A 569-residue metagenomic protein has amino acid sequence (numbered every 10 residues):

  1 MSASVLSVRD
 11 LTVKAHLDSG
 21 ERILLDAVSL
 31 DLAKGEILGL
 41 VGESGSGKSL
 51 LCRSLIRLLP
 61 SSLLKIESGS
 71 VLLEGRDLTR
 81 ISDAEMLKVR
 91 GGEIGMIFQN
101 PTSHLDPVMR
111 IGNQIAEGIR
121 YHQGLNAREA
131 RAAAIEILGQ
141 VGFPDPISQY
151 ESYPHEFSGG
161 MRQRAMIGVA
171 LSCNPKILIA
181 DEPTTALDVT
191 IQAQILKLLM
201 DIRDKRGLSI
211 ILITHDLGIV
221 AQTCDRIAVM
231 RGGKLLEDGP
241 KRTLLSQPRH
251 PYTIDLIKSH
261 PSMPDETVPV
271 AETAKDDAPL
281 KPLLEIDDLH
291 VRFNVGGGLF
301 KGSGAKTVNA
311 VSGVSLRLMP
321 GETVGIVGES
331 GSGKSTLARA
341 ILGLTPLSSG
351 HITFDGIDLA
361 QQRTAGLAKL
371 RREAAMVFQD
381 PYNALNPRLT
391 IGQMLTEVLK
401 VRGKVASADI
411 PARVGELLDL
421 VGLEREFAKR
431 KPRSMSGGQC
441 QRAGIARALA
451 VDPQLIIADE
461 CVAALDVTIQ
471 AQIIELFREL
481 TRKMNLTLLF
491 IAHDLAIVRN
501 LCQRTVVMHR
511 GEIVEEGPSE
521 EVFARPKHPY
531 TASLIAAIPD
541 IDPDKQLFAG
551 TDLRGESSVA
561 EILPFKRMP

Functional and structural regions predicted by a protein language model:
A3-S4, E21, P144-E151, K241-H290 (+3 more regions): Short catalytic/signature loops enriched in Gly
K65-D77, G350-D358: Conserved ABC transporter NBD signature motif
D77, E129-S148, D358, D409-E426 (+1 more regions): Conserved ABC ATPase "signature" region
L78-G95, Y121, R242-P248, F300-A305 (+4 more regions): ABC ATPase NBD coupling module
S152-F157, M161, K431-M435, Q439: Conserved ABC ATPase signature
N174, D452: Conserved catalytic motifs of ABC-family nucleotide-binding domains
